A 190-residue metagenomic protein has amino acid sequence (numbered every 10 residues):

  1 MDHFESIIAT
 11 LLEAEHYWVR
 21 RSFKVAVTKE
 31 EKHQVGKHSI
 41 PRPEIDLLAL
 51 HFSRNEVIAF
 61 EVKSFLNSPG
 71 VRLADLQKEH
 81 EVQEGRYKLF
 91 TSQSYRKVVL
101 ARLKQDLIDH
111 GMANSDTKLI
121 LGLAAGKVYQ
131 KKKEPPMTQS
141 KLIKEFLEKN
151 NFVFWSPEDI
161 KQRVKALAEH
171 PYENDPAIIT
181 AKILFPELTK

Functional and structural regions predicted by a protein language model:
M1-K190: Intrinsically disordered, low-complexity Ser/Thr/Pro/Gly-rich regulatory segments
